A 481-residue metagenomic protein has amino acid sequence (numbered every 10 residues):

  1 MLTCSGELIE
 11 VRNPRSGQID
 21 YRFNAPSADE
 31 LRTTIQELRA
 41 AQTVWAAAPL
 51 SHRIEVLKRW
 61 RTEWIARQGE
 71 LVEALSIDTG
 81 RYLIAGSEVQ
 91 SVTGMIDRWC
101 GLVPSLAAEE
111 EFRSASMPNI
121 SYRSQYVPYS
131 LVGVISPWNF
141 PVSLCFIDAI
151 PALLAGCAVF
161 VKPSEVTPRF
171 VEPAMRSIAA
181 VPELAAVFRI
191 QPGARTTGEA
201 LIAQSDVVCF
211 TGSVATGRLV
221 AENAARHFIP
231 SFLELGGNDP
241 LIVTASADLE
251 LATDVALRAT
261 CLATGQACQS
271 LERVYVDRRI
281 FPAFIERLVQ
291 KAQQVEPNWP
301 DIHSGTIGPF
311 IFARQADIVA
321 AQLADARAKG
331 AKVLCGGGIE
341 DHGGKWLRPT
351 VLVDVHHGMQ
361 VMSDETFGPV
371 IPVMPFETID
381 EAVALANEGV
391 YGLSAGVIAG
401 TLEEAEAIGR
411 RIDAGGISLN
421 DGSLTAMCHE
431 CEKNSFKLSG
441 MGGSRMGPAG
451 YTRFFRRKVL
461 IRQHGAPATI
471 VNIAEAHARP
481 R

Functional and structural regions predicted by a protein language model:
M1-I120, Q294: N-terminal Rossmann-like NAD(P)+-binding subdomain of aldehyde/semialdehyde dehydrogenases
S16-R22, I339, W346-R481: Conserved C-terminal structural/oligomerization subdomain of aldehyde/semialdehyde dehydrogenase
G17, R53, L75, G156 (+9 more regions): Residue-level signal for inorganic ion chemistry
I19-P26, A41-A47, V134, L241-V243 (+5 more regions): Short, well-ordered beta-strand elements within core beta-sheets of diverse protein domains
D20, V207, A215-H356, D380 (+4 more regions): ALDH superfamily catalytic-core signature
E30, T196-A200, E381: Short acidic active-site motifs
Q42, A46, R61-Q68, V72 (+17 more regions): Structural signal for hydrophobic packing residues in well-ordered secondary-structure cores of soluble enzyme domains
E110-L251, F376: Rossmann-like NAD(P) dinucleotide-binding subdomain of oxidoreductase/dehydrogenase enzymes
